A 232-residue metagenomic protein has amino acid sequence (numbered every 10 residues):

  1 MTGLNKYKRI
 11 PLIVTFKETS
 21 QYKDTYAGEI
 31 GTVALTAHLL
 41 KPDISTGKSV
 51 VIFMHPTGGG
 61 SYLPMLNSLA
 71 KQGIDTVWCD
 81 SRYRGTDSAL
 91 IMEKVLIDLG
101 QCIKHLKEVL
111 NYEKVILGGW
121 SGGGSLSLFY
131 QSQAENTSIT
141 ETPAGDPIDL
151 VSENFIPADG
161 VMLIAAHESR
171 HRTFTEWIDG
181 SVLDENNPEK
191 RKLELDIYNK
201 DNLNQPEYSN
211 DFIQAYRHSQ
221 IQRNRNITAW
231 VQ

Functional and structural regions predicted by a protein language model:
M1-V50: N-terminal cap/lid segment of alpha/beta-hydrolase-fold proteins
G47-S49, Q72-I74, N111-K114, D159: Loop/turn elements at helix/coil->beta-strand transitions in domains of secreted/extracellular proteins
K48, F53-G60: Active-site glycine-rich loops that stabilize anionic/oxyanionic intermediates across multiple enzyme folds
G59-G60, R84, S169: Active-site loop signature of alpha/beta-hydrolase-fold enzymes
L66-L90: Conserved alpha/beta-hydrolase
R82-I116: Catalytic nucleophile-loop/oxyanion-hole region of alpha/beta-hydrolase and closely related hydrolase-like folds
H105-E108, K114-N186: Primarily recognizes the serine-hydrolase "nucleophile elbow" in alpha/beta-hydrolase and SGNH/GDSL folds
L150-Q232: Alpha/beta-hydrolase-fold enzymes
